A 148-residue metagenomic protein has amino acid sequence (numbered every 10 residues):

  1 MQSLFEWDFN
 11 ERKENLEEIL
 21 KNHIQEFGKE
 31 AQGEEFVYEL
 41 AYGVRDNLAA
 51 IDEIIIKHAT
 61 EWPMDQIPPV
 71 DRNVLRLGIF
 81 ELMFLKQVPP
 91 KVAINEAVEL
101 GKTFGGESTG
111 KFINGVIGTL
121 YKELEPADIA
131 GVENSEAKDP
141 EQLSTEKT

Functional and structural regions predicted by a protein language model:
M1-F104, S108-T148: N-terminal interaction/assembly modules
